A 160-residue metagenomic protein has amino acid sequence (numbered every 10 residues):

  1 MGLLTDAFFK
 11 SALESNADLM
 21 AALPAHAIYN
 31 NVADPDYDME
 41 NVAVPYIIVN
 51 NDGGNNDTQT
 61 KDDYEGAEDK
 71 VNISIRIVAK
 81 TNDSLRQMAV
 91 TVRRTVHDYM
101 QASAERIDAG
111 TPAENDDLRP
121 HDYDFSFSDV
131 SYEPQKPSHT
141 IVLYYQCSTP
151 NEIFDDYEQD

Functional and structural regions predicted by a protein language model:
M1-D63, S103-P112, D156-D160: Small/polar-rich, solvent-exposed N-terminal microdomains that initiate assembly or binding
F9, L13, I28, I47-V49 (+4 more regions): Hydrophobic beta-strand residues in large extracellular and virion-surface proteins
P35-D36, D52-G54, K80-N82, V130 (+1 more regions): Generic structural motif
E40, Y64-G66, Y132-K136: Sterically constrained small-residue positions within well-ordered secondary structures of folded domains
A43-P45, D69-I73, H121: A generic structural signal for short beta-strands and their flanking turns/coil linkers
Y64-G66, K80-S103: Extracellular/virion structural assembly segments
G66-L85, P137-N151: Oligomerization/assembly interface segments of phage tail-like spikes and tubes
R94-I153, E158: Acidic-leaning, charged glycine-interspersed low-complexity segments
